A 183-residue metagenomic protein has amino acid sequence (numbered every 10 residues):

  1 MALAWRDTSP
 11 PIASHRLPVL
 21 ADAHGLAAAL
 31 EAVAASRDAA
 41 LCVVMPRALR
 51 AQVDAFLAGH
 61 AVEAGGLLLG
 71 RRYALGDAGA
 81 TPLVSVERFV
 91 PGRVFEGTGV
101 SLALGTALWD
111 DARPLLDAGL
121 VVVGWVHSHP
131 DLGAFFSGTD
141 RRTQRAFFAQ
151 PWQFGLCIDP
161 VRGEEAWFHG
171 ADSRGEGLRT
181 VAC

Functional and structural regions predicted by a protein language model:
M1-V122, D131-C183: Conserved beta-strand-loop surface patch within small alpha/beta domains used for substrate/adaptor or ligand engagement
